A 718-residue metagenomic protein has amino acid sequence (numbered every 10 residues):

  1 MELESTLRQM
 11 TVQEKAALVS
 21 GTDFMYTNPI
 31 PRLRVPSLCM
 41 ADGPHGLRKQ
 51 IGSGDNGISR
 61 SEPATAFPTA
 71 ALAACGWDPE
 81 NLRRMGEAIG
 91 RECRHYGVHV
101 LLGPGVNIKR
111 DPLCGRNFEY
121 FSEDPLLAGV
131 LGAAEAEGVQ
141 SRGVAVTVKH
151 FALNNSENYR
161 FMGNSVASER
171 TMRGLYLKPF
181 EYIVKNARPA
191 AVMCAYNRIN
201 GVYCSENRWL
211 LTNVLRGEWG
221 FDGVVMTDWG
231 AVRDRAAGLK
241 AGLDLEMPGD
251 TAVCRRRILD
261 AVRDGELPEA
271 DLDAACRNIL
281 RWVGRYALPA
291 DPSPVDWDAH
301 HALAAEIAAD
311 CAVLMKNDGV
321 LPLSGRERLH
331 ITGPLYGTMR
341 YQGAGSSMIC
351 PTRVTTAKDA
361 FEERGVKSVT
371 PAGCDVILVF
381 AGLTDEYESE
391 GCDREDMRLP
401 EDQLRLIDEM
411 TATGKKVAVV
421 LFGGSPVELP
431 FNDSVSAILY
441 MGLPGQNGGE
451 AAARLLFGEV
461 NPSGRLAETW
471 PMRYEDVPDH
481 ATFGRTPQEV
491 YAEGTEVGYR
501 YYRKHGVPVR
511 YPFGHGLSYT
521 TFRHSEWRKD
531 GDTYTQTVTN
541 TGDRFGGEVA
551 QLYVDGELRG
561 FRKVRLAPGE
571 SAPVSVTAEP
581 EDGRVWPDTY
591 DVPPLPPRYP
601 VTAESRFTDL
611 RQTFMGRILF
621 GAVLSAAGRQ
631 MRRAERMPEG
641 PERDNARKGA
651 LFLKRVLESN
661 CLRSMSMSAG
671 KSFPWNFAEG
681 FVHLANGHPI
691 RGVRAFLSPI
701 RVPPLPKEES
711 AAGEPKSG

Functional and structural regions predicted by a protein language model:
M1-P594, Y599, M665, S672-G718: Glycoside hydrolase catalytic-domain context in secreted enzymes
P596-P704: Compact, charge-rich alpha-helical regulatory domains located at protein termini
